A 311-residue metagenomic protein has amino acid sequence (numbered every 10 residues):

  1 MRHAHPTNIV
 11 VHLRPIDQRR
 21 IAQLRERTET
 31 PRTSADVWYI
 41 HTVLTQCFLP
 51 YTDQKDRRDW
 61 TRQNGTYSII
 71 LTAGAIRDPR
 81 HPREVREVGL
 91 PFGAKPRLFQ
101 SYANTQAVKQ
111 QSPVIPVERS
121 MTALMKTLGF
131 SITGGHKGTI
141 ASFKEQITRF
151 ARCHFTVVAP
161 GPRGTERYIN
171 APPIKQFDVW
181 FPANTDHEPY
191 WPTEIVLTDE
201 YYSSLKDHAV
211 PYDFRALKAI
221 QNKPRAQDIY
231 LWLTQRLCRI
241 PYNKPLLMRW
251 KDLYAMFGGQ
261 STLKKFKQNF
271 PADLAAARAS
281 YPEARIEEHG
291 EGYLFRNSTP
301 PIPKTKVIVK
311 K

Functional and structural regions predicted by a protein language model:
M1-K311: Charged, alpha-helix-forming regions
